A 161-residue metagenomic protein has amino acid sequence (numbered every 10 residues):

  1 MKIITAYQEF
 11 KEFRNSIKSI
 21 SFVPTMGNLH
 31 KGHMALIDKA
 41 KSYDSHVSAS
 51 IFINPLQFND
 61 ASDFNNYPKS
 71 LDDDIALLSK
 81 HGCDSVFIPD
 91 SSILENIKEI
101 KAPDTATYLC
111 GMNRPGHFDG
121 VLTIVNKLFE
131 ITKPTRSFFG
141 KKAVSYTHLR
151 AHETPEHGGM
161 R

Functional and structural regions predicted by a protein language model:
M1-K18: Positively charged, low-complexity intrinsically disordered leader regions
K18, D44-S45, G82, K133: Residue-level detector of structured alpha->beta connecting loops
T25-A40: Di-metal (Zn2+ and/or Mg2+/Mn2+) metal-binding site signature of metallo-dependent hydrolases with the MBL/beta-CASP
N28-L29, G140-Y146: Active-site glycine- and acidic-residue-rich loops that bind and position anionic ligands or nucleotide-like cofactors
K41-S62: ATP-dependent adenylation/pyrophosphate-handling site
N65-K69, D74-F138: Divalent-metal (Mg2+/Mn2+/Ca2+)-assisted nucleotide/phosphate chemistry catalytic cores
T147-E156: Conserved small/polar residues in nucleotide/adenosyl-binding loops
G159-R161: Hydrophobic alpha-helical segments, chiefly the membrane-spanning helices and signal/signal-anchor peptides
